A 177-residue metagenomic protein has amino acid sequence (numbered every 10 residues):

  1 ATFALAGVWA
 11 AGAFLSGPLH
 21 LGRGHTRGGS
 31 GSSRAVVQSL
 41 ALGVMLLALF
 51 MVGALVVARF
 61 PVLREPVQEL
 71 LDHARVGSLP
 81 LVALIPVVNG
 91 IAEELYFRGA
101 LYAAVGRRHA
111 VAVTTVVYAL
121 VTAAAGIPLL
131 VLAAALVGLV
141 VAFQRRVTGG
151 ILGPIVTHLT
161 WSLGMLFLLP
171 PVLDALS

Functional and structural regions predicted by a protein language model:
A1-G22: Alpha-helical transmembrane segments in multi-pass membrane proteins
L5-W9, L42-F50, W161, M165: Alpha-helical transmembrane segments of multipass membrane proteins
H20-N89, A175-L176: Juxtamembrane helix-loop-helix connectors linking adjacent transmembrane helices in multi-pass membrane enzymes
R75-S177: Transmembrane helix-loop-helix hairpins at the membrane interface of multi-pass integral membrane proteins
